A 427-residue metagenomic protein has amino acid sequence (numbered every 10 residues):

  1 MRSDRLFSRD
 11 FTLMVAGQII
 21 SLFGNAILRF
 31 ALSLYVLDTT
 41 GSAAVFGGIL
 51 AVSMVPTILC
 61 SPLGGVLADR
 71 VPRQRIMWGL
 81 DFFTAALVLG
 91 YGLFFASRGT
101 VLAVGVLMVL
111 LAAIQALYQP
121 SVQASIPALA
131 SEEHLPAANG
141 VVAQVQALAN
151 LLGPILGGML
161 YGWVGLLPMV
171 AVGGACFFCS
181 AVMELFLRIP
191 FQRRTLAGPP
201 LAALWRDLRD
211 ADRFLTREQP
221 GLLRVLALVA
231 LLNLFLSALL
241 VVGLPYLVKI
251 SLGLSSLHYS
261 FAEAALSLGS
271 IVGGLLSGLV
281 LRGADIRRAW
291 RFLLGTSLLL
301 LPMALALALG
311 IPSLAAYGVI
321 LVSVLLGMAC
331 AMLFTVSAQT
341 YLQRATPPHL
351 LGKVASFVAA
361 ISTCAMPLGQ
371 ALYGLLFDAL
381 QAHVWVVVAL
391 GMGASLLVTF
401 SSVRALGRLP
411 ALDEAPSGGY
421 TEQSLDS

Functional and structural regions predicted by a protein language model:
M1-F11, P190-A227, Y420-D426: Juxtamembrane intracellular "pre-TM" segments in multi-pass secondary transporters
L13-R29, S53-V66, P72-L87, A103-G162 (+7 more regions): Substrate-agnostic recognition of the 12-TM MFS/MFS-like secondary transporter fold
L28-A31, Y35, T40-G47, G140 (+2 more regions): Small-residue hotspots at the loop-to-helix junctions and early N-terminal turns of transmembrane alpha-helices
F30-A31, V164-A171, R213-G274: A single, central transmembrane helix in multi-pass transporters
S33, V88-F95, Y161, S180 (+8 more regions): Structural signal for membrane-spanning alpha-helices in multi-pass inner-membrane proteins, emphasizing helix cores
S33-T39, G92-A96, L152-V172, I250-S251 (+1 more regions): Transmembrane alpha-helix termini and helix-breaking/packing motifs in multi-pass membrane transporters
L59, I76, G90, R209 (+1 more regions): C-terminal transmembrane bundle of multi-pass solute transporters/carriers
A124, A128, V170-P200, V403-P416: Helix-loop junctions on the cytosolic side of multi-pass membrane transporters, especially the intracellular loop
